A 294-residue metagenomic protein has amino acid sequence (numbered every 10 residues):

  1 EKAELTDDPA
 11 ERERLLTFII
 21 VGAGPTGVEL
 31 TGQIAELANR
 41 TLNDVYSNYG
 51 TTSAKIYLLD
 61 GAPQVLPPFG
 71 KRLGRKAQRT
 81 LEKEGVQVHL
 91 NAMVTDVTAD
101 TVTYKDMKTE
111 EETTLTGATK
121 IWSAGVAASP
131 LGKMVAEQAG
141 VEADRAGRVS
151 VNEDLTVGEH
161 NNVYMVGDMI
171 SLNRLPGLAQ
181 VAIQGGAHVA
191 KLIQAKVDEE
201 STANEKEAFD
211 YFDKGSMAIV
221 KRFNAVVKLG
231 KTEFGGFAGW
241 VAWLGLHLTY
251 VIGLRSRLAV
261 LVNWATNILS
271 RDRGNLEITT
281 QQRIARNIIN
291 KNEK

Functional and structural regions predicted by a protein language model:
E1-D7, T101, T114-G185: FAD-site-proximal beta/loop scaffold in flavoenzymes
E1-E4, L30-N43, V189-K196: Short, well-ordered amphipathic alpha-helices
E1-V21, L37, K105-E110, I121: FAD-binding core/adjacent interface of flavoenzyme oxidoreductases
R14-F18, L30-A92: Rossmann-like dinucleotide-binding cores of NAD(P)H-dependent redox enzymes
T26: Hydrophobic/small residue at the entry helix of a nucleotide-binding pocket
L90-T101: A conserved short coil-to-beta-strand element within the FAD-binding core of flavoproteins
G185, A190-K294: C-terminal, flexible cofactor-proximal segment of oxidoreductases
